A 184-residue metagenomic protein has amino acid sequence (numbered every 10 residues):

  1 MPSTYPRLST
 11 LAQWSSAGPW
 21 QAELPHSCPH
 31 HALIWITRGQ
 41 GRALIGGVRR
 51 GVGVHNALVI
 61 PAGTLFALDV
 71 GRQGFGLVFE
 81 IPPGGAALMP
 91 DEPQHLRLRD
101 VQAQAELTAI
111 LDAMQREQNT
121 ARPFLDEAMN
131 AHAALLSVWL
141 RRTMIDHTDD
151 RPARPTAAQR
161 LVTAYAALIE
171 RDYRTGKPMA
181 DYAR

Functional and structural regions predicted by a protein language model:
M1-G53: Generic protein-terminus/edge-of-domain signal
M1-L11, L65-A121, S137-D146: A hydrophobic/aromatic-rich effector-binding and dimerization subdomain of bacterial HTH-type transcriptional regulators
P19-W20, V54-H55, P61-G63, Q73 (+1 more regions): Tight coil/turn sites that cap or link beta-strands
T37, T108-N119, A166, E170-Y173: Regular secondary-structure segments
R42-L44, V52, I60, F66-G71: Short beta-strand His + acidic residue motifs that chelate non-heme Fe in jelly-roll/DSBH and cupin folds
H55, D181-R184: Append "Primarily bacterial transcriptional regulators
R97-Q102, A121-A128, L140-D181: Short, Lys/Arg-enriched, Trp-marked, Pro/Gly-tolerant hinge/linker segments that flank
